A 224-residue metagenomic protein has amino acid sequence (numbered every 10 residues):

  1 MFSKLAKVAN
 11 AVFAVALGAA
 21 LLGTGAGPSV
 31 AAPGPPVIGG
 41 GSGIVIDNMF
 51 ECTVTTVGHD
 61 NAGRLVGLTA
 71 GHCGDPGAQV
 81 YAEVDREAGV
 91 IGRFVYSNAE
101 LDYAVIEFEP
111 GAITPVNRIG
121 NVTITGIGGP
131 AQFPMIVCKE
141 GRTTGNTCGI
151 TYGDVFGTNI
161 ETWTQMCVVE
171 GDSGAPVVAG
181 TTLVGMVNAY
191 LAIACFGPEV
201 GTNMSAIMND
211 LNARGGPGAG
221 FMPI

Functional and structural regions predicted by a protein language model:
M1-A31: Secretory targeting and sorting signals
V15, G23, G126, W163-C167: A residue-level detector for conformationally permissive "hinge/kink" positions
V15, I38, V90, M135 (+1 more regions): Generic preference for well-ordered secondary structure
P36-T55, G67, T114-G120, T143-I224: Active-site region of chymotrypsin-like
I46-V155, V178-G180, V184: Serine endopeptidase catalytic core focused on the charge-relay Asp
